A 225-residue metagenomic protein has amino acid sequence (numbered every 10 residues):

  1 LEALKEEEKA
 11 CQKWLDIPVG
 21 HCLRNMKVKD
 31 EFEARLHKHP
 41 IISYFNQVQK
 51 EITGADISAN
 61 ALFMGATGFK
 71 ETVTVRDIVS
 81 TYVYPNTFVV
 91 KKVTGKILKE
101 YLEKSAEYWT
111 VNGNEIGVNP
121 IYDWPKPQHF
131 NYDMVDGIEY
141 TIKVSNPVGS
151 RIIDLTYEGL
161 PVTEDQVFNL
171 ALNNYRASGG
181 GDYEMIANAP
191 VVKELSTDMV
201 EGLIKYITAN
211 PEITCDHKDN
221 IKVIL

Functional and structural regions predicted by a protein language model:
L1-I17, A106-N112, I121: Active-site-adjacent helix-turn-beta-strand microarchitecture at beta-sheet edges that either contains or buttresses
L15-K38: Glycine-rich phosphate/diphosphate-binding loops and the adjacent beta-loop-alpha structural elements that coordinate
H39-S43: A conserved active-site cap/scaffold subdomain adjacent to cofactor or substrate pockets
Y44-L225: Feature captures C-terminal
